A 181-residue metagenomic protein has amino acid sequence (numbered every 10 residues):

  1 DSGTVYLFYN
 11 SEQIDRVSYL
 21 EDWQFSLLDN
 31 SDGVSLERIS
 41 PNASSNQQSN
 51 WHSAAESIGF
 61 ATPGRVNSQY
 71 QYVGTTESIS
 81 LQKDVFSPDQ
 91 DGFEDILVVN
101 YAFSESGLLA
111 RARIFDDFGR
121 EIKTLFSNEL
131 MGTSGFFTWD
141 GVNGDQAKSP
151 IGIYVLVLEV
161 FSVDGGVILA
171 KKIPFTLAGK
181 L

Functional and structural regions predicted by a protein language model:
D1-Q90: Intrinsically disordered, low-complexity linkers and terminal tails enriched in Ser/Thr/Pro/Gly with interspersed basic
Q71-L181: Short loop/turn motifs at secondary-structure boundaries
